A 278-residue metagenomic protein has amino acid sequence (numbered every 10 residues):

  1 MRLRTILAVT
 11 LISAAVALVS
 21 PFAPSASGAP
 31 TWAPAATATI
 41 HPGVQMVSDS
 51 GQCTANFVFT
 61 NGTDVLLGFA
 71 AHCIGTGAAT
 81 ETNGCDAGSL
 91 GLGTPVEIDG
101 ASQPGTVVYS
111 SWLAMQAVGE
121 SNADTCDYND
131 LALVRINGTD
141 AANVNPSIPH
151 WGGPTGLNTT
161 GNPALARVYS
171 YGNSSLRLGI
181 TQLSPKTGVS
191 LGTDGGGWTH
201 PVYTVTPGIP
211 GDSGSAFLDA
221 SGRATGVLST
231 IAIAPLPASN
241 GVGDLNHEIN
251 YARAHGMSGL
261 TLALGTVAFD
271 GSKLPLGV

Functional and structural regions predicted by a protein language model:
M1-T5: Positively charged n-region of N-terminal signal peptides that target proteins for export
I6-A8, V16-A36: C-terminal region of N-terminal signal peptides and the immediate post-cleavage residues of exported proteins
T10-P21, F57, I74, G88-L90 (+2 more regions): Hydrophobic alpha-helical membrane segments, chiefly transmembrane helices and signal peptide h-regions, characterized
L11, L18, A23-S25, G188-G197: Intrinsically disordered, low-complexity segments
P24, V168, P207-P210: Short glycine- and Lys/Arg-enriched binding-loop motifs that mark or flank ligand-binding interfaces
S27-G62, A71, L264-V278: Extracytoplasmic low-complexity, Pro/Thr/Ser/Ala/Gly-rich segments that lie immediately after a secretion/anchoring
H41, V47-D194, D219-A220: Serine endopeptidase catalytic core focused on the charge-relay Asp
A142-G153, L176-G277: Active-site region of chymotrypsin-like
